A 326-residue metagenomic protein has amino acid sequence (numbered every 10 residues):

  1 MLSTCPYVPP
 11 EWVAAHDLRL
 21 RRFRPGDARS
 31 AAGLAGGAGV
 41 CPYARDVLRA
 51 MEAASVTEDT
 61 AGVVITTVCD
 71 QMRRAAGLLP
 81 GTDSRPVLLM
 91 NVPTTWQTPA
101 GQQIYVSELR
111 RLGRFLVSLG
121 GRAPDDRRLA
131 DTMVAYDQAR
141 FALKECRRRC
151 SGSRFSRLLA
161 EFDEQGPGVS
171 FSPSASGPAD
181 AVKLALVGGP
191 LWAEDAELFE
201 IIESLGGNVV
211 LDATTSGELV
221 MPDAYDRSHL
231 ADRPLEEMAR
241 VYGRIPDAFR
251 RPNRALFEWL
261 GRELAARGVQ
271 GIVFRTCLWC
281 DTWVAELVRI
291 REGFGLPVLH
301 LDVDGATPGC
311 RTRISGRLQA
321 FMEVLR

Functional and structural regions predicted by a protein language model:
M1-V117, P124-D125, V210-S216, M221-R326: Trp/Phe/Arg-rich N-terminal binding region typifying the photolyase-homology
S3, V106, R110-R227, R250-N253: A charged, amphipathic alpha-helical module
